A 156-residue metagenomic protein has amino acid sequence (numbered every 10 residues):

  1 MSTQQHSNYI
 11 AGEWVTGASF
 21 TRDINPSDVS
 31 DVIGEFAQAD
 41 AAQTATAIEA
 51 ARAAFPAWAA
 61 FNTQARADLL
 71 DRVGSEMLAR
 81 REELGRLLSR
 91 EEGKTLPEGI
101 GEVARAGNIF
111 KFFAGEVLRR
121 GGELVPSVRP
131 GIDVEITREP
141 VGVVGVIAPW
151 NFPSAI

Functional and structural regions predicted by a protein language model:
M1-V32: Hydrophobic face of amphipathic alpha-helices that form TPR/SEL1-like repeat modules and related alpha-solenoid
S7, V29, L88, V117 (+2 more regions): Short, flexible coil/turn micro-motifs enriched in small/turn-prone residues
I24-N25, A41-T44, S154: A short local loop/turn or secondary-structure capping micro-motif enriched for an aromatic residue
P26, A39, I147-P149: Generic beta-structure capping elements
V29-R120, G131: Glycine-rich loop-to-alpha-helix module at the N-terminal edge of alpha/beta enzyme cores
E123-I156: Conserved small-residue-rich beta-alpha loop and adjacent elements that most often cradle the phosphate/pyrophosphate
